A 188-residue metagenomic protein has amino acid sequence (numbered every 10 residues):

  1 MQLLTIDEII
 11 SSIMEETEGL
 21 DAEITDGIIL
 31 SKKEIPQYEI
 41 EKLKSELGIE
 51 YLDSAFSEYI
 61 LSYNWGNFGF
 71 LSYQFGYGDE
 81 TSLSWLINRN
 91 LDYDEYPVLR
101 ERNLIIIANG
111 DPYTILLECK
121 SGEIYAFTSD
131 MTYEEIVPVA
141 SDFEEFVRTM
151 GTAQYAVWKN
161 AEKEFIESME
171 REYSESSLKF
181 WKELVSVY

Functional and structural regions predicted by a protein language model:
M1-I115, L178-Y188: A surface-exposed partner-binding patch
M1-L4, E134, P138, E172: Alpha-helix boundary/N-cap detector
E46, F75, I136, E170-R171: Alpha-helical interaction segments
S57, G69-L71, T128, E144-V147 (+3 more regions): Compositionally biased, low-structure terminal segments
Q74-I87, E123-S129, K159-E167: A short, terminal or domain-edge coil/loop segment
E118-S121: Short acidic-glycine loop/turn motifs at beta-strand connectors
Y125-K159: Compact, glycine/acidic-enriched structural inserts
Q154-Y188: Acidic, proline/glycine-rich low-complexity IDRs
